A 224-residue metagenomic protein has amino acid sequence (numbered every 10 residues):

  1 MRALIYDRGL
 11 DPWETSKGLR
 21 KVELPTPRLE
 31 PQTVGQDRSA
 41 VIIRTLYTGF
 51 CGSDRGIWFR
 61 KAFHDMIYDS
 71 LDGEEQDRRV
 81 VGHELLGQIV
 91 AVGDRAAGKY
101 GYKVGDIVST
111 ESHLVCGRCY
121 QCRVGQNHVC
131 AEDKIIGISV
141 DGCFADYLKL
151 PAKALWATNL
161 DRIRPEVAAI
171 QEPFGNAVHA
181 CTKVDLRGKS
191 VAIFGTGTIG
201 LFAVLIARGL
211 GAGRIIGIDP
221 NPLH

Functional and structural regions predicted by a protein language model:
P27-G49, F63-Y120, N159-R162: Glycine-rich beta-strand-centered segment in the early N-terminal region that forms part of a ligand/cofactor-binding
G56-F63: Short Gly/aromatic-enriched secondary-structure transition segments
L71-H83, L114-F194: NAD(P)H dinucleotide-binding glycine-rich loop of Rossmann-like/cofactor-binding domains, especially the beta1-alpha1
N176, I199, A207: Hydrophobic/small residue at the entry helix of a nucleotide-binding pocket
A192, V204-L205: Glycine- and Gly-Pro-enriched alpha-helical subdomains that act as flexible, kink-prone "lid/hinge" or packing modules
G209-R214: Conserved S-adenosyl-L-methionine
D219-P222: Conserved acidic E/D residue at the C-terminus of a beta-strand in Rossmann-like folds
